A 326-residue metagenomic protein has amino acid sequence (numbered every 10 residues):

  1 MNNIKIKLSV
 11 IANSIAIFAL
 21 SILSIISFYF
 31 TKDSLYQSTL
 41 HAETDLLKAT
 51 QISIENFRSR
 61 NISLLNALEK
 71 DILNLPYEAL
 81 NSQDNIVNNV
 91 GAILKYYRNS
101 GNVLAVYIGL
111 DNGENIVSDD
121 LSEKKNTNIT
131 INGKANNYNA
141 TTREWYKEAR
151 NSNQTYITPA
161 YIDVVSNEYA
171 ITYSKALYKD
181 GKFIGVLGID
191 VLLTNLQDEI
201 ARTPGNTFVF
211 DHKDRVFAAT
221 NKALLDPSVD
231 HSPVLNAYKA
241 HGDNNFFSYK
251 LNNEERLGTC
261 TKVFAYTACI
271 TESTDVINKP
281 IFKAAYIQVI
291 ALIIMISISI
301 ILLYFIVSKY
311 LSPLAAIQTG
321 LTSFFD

Functional and structural regions predicted by a protein language model:
N2-H41, I290-S297: Extreme N-terminal signal-anchor transmembrane helix of membrane signaling/transducer proteins, especially in bacteria
S9-V10, S27-F57, N61, E78-N85 (+6 more regions): Juxtamembrane interface helices immediately C-terminal to a transmembrane segment
H41-A49, F57-Q154: Extracytoplasmic/periplasmic sensory segments of membrane signal-transduction proteins
D84-S100, K182, V186-L224: Solvent-exposed, extracytoplasmic
N99, S118-V191, L196-E199, S248-K250: Extracytoplasmic/periplasmic ligand-binding sensor regions of membrane-associated signaling proteins
W145-S174, Y178, P204-F208, H212-K213 (+1 more regions): Membrane-proximal, non-catalytic sensory/regulatory domains of signal-transducing membrane proteins
L196-A201, E272-L292: Membrane-interface helix-start motif
K309-D326: Membrane-proximal alpha-helical signal-transduction linkers
